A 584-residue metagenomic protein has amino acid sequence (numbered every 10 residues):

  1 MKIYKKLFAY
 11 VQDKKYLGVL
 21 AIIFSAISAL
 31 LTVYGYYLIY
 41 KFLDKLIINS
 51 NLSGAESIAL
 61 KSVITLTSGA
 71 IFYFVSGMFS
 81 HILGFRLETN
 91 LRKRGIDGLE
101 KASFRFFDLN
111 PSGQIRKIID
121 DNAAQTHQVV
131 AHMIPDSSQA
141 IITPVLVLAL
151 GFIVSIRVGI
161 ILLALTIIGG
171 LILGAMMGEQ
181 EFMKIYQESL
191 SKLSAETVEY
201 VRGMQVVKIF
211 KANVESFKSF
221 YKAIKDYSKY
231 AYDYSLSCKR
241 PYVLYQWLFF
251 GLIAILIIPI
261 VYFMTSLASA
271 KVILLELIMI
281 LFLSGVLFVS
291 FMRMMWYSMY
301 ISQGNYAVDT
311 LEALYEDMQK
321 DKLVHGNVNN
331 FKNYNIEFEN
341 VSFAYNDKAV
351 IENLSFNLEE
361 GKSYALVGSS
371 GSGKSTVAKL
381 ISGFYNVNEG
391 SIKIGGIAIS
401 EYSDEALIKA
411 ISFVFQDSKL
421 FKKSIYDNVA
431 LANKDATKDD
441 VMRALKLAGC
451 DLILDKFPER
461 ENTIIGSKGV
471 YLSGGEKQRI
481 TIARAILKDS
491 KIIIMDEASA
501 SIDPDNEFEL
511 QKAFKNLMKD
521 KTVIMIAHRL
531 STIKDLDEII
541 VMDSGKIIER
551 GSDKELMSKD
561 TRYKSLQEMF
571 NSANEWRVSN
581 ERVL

Functional and structural regions predicted by a protein language model:
M1-L31, L52-I58, S80, Q125 (+6 more regions): Membrane-integrated ABC transporters
A9-Y16, F104, D121-V130, I134 (+6 more regions): An intracellular "coupling" helix at the cytosolic face of ABC transporter transmembrane type-1 domains
V11, F415-S467, D489-I494, D505 (+2 more regions): Conserved "ABC signature" C-loop
Y16-T32, I47-E88, L275-F282, V289: Transmembrane-helix motif of ABC transporter permease domains
I27-K41, S68-I71, P135-M177, L236-S284: A hydrophobic transmembrane-helix motif
L193, A212, K239, L287-E316 (+1 more regions): Cytosolic ends of transmembrane helices, especially the final helix of ABC transmembrane type-1 domains
S382: Helix-to-loop junction immediately C-terminal to a conserved catalytic motif
K512, R529, K534-L584: C-terminal portion of ABC ATPase nucleotide-binding domains
